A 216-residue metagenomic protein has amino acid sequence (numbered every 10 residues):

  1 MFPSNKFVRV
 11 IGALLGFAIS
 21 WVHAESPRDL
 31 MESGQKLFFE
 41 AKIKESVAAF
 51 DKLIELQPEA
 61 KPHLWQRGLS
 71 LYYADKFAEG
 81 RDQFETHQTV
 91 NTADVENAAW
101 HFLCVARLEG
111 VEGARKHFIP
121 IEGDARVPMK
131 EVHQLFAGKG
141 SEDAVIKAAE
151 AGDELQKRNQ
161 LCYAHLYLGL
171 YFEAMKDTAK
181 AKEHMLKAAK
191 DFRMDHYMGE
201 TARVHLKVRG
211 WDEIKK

Functional and structural regions predicted by a protein language model:
K36, S70, C104-A106, Y171: Residue-level signature for tetratricopeptide repeat
F39-E40, Y73-A74, R107, A174 (+1 more regions): Register position in tetratricopeptide repeats
K52-L53, T86-H87, I121, A188: Canonical positions in the second alpha-helix
